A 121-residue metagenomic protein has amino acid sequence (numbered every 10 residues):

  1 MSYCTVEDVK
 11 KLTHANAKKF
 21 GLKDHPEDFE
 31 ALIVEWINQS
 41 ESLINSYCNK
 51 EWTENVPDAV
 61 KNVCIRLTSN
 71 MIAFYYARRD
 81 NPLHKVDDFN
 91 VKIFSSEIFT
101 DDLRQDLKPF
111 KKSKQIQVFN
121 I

Functional and structural regions predicted by a protein language model:
M1-A59, Q105-I121: Conserved short "hinge" loops at termini or chain/domain junctions
E30, E54, K61, K85-I93: Short, surface-exposed, charged/polar-biased interaction segments
N38-N45, I65, S69-A73: Amphipathic alpha-helical core segments of compact helical bundles
R66, N70-I121: Short loop/turn elements at secondary-structure junctions
